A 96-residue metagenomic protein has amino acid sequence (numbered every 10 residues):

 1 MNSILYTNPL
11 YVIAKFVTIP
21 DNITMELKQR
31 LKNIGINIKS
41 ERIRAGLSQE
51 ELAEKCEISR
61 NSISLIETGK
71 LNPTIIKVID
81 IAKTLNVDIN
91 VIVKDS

Functional and structural regions predicted by a protein language model:
M1-E26: Short, intrinsically disordered or compositionally biased N-terminal tails of bacterial proteins
I19-R44: A short, Lys/Arg-rich alpha-helix, primarily the initiator
I36-K55, D80: Short basic helix-loop element that most often maps to the first helix and adjoining turn of HTH DNA-binding modules
I38, L52-A53, I63-I66, I92: Conserved hydrophobic/aromatic packing and binding residues within compact polymer-binding modules
E57-L71: Recognition helix of helix-turn-helix/homeodomain-like DNA-binding domains that insert into the DNA major groove
K70-D80: Short, basic-rich loop-to-helix N-cap that marks the start of a DNA-contacting helix
N86-S96: Short C-terminal boundary/hinge segments that cap the last helix of small helical domains
